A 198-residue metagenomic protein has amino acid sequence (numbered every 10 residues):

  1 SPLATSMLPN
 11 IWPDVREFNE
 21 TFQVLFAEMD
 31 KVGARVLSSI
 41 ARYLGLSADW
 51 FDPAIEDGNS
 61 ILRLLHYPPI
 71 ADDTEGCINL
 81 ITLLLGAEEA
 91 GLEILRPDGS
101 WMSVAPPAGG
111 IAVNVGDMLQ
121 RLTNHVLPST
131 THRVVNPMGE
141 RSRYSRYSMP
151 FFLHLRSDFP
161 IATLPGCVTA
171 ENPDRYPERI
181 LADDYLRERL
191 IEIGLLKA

Functional and structural regions predicted by a protein language model:
S1-A198: Peripheral, non-catalytic segments flanking oxidoreductase cores
